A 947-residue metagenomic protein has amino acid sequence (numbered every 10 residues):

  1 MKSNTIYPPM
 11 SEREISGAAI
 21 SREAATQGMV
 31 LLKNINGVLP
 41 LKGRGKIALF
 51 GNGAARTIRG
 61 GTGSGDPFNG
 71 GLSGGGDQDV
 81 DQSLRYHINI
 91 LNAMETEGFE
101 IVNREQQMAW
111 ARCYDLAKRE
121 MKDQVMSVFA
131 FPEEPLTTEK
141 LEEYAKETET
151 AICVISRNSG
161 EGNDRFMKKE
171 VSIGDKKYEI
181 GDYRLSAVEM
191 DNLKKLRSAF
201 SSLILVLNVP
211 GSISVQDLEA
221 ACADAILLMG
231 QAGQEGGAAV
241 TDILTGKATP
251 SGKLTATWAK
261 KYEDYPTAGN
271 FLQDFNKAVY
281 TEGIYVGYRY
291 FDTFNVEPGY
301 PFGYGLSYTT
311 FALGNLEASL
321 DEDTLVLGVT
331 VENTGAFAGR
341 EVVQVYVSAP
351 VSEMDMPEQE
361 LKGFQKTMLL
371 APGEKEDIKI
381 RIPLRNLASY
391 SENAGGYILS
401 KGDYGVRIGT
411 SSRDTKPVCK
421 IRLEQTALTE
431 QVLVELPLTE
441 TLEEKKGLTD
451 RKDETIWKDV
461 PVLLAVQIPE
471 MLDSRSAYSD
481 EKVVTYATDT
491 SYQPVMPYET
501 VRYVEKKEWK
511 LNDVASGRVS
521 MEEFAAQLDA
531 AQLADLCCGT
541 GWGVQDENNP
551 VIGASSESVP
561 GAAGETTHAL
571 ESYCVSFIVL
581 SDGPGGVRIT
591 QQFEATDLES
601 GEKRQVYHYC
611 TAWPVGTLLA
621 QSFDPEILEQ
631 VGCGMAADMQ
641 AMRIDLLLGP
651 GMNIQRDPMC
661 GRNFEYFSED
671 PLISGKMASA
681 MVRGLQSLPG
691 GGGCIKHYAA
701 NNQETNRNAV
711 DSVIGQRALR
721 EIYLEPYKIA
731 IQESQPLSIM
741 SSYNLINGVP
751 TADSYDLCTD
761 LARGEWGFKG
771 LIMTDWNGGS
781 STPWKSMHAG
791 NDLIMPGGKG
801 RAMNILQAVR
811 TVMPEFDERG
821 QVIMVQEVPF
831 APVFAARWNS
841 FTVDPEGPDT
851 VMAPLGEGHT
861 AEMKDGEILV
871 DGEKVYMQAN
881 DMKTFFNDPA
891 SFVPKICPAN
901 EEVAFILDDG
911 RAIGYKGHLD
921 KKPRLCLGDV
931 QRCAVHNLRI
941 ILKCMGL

Functional and structural regions predicted by a protein language model:
M1-S389, I398-D414, Q431-L947: Glycoside hydrolase catalytic-domain context in secreted enzymes
G395: Extracellular/periplasmic metallocenter environments
D414-E430: Short beta-strand elements
